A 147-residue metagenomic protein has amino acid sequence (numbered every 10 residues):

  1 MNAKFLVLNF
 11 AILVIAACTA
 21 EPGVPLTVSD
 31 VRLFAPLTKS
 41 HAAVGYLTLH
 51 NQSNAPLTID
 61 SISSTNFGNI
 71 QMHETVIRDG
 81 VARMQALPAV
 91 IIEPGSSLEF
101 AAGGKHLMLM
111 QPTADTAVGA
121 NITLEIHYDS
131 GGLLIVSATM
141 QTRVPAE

Functional and structural regions predicted by a protein language model:
M1-V7: Bacterial N-terminal signal peptides that target proteins for export
V14-A17: C-terminal motif of bacterial Sec signal peptides marking the signal peptidase cleavage site
T19-P22: Bacterial signal peptide processing site
P25-E147: Compact, glycine-rich, soluble single-domain proteins
